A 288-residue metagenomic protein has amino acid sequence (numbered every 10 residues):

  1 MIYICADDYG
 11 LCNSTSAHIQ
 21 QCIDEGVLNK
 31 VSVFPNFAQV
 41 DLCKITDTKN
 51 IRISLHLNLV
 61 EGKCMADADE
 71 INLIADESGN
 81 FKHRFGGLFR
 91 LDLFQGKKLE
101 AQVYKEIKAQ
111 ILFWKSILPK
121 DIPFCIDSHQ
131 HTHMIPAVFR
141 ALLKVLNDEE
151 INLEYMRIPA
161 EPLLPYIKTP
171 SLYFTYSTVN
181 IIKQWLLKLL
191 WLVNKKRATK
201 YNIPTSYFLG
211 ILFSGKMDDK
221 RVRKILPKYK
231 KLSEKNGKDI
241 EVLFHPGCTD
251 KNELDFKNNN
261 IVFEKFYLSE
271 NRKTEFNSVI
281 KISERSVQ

Functional and structural regions predicted by a protein language model:
M1-Y3, N13-C125, I135-Q288: Terminal accessory/targeting
D8: His/Cys-centered metal/cofactor-coordination and adjacent catalytic loops
D127-H131: Conserved short loop/turn motifs at secondary-structure junctions
